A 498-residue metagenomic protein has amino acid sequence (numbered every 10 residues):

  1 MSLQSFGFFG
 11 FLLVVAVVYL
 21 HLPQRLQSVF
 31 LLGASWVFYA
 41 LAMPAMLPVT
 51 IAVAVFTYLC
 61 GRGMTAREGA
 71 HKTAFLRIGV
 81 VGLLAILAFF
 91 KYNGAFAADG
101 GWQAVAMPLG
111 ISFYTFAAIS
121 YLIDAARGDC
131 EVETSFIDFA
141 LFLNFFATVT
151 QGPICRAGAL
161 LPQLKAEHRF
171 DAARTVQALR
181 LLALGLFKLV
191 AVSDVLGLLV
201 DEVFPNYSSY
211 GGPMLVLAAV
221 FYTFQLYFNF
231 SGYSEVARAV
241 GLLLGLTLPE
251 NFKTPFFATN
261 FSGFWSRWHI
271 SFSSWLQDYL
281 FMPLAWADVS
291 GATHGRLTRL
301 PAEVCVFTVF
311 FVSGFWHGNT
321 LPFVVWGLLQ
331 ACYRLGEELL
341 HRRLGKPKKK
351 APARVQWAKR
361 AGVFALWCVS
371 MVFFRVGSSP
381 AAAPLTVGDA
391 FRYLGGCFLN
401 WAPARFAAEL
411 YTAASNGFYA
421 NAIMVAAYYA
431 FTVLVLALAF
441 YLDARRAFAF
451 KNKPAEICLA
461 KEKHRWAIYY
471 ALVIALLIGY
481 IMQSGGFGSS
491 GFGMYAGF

Functional and structural regions predicted by a protein language model:
M1-G497: Membrane-embedded transmembrane alpha-helical bundles that form the catalytic cores of multi-pass lipid-modifying
